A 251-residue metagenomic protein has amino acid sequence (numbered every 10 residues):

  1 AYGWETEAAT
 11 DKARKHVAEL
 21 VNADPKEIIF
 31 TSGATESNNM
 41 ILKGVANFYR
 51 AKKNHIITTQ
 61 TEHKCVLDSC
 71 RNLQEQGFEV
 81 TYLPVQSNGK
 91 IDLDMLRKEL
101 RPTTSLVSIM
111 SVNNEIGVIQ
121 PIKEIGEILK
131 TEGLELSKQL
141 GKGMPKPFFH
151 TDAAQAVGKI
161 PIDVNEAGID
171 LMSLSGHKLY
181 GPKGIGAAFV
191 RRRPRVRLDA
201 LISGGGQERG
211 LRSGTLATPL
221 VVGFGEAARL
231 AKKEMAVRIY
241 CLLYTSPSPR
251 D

Functional and structural regions predicted by a protein language model:
A1-S246: Pyridoxal 5′-phosphate
P247-D251: A short, hydrophobic C-terminal helix/tail in secreted or cell-surface proteins
